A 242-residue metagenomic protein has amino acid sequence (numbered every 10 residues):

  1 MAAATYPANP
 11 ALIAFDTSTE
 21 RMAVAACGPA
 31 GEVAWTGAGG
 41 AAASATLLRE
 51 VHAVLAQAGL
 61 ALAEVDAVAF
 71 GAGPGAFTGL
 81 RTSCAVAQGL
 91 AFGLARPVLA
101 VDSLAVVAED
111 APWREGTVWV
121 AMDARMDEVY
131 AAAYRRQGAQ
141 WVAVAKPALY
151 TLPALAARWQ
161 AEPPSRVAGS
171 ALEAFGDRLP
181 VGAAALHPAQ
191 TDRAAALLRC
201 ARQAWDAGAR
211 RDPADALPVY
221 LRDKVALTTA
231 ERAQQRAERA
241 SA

Functional and structural regions predicted by a protein language model:
M1-A72: N-terminal beta-alpha supersecondary unit
A3-P10, A30, T36, A42 (+4 more regions): Surface "functional belts" at beta-alpha junctions
L47, V51-V54, A58, L104-A108 (+2 more regions): Generic hydrophobic alpha-helical segments
V54-A58, G93, A111, A196-W205 (+1 more regions): Stable alpha-helical structural segments in soluble proteins, enriched in small hydrophobic residues
A56-A63, A91-V101: Phosphate-handling active-site elements
A69-V98: DPxDG-like acidic metal-binding loop motif
H187-A242: Acyltransferase
